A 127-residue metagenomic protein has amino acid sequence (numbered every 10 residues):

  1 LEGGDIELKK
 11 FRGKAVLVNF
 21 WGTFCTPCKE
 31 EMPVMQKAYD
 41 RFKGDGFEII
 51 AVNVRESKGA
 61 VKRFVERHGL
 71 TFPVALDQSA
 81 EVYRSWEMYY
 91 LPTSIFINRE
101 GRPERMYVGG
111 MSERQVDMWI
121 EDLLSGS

Functional and structural regions predicted by a protein language model:
L1-V16, F42: A short beta-strand-turn-helix
I6, F11, F20-F24, F64 (+2 more regions): Conserved hydrophobic/aromatic "anchor" residues that stabilize well-ordered secondary structure elements
K9, W21, I50-V52, G109: Surface-exposed loop and edge beta-strand positions of immunoglobulin-like domains
R12, F20-K37: Conserved redox-active cysteine motifs that mediate thiol-disulfide chemistry, especially di-cysteine Cys-X(1-2)-Cys
R12-K14, G44, L70-T71, M88: Active-site acidic short loop of glycosyltransferases
L17-V18, I49, S94: Hydrophobic beta-strand anchors of alpha/beta hydrolase catalytic cores
K29-H68, Q78-S85: Structural microenvironment flanking redox-active thiols in thiol-disulfide oxidoreductases
R63-T71, L76-L124: Thiol/disulfide oxidoreductase modules built on the thioredoxin-like
